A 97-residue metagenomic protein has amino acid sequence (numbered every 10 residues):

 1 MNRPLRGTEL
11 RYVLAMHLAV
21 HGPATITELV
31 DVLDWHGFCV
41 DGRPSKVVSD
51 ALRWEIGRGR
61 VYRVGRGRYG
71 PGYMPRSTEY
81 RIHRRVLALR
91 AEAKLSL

Functional and structural regions predicted by a protein language model:
M1-H17, C39-D50, W54-L97: Phospho-regulated, low-complexity intrinsically disordered regions of nuclear gene-regulatory and chromatin-associated
M16-V20, D34: Short, locally clustered residues in the helix-turn-helix/winged-helix DNA-binding domain
H21-A24, R43: Residue-level signal for short amphipathic helical patches enriched in basic/charged and nearby hydrophobic residues
A24-D34: Short acidic, hydrophobic short linear motifs in intrinsically disordered regions
